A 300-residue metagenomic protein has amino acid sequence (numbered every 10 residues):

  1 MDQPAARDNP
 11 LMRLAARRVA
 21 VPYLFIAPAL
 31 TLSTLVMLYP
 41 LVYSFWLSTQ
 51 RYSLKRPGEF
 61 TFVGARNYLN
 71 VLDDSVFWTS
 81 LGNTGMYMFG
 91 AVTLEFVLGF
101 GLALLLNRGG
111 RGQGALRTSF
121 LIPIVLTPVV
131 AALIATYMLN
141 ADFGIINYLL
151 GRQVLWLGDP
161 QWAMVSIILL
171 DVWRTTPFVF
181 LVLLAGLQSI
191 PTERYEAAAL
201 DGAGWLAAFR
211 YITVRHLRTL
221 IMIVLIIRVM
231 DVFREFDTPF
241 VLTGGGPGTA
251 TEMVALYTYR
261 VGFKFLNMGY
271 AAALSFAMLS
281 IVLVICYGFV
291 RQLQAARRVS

Functional and structural regions predicted by a protein language model:
M1-R17: Short, Lys/Arg-rich, polar N-terminal cytosolic tail immediately upstream of the first transmembrane signal-anchor
V21-S300: A structural signal for multi-pass alpha-helical bundles of membrane permease subunits that mediate small-molecule
